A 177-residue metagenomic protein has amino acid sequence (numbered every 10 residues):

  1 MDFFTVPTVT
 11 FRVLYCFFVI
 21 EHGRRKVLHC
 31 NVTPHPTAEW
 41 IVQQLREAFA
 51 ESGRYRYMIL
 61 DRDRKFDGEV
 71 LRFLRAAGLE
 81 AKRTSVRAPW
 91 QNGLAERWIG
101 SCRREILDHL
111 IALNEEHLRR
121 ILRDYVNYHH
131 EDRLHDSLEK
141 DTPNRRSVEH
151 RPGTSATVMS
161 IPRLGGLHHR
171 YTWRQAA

Functional and structural regions predicted by a protein language model:
M1-A177: Charged DNA-binding/catalytic regions of mobile-element recombinases
